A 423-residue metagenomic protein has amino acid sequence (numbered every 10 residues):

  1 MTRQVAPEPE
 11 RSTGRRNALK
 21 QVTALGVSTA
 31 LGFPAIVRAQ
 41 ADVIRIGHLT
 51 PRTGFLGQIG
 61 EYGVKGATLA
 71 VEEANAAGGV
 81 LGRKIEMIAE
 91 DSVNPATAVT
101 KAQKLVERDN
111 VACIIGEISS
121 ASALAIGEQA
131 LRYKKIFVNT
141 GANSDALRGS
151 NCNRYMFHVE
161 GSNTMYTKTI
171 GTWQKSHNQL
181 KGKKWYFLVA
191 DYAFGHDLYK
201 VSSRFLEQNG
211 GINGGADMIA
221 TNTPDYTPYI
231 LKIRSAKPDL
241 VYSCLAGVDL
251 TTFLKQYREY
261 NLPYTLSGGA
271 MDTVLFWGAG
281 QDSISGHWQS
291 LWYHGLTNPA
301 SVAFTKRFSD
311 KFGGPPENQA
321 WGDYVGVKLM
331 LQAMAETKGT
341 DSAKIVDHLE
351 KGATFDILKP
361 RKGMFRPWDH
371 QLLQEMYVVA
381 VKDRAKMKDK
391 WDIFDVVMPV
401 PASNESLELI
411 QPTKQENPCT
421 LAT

Functional and structural regions predicted by a protein language model:
T2-Q4, E8, T13-L25, F33-P34 (+1 more regions): Extracytosolic ligand-binding ectodomains
